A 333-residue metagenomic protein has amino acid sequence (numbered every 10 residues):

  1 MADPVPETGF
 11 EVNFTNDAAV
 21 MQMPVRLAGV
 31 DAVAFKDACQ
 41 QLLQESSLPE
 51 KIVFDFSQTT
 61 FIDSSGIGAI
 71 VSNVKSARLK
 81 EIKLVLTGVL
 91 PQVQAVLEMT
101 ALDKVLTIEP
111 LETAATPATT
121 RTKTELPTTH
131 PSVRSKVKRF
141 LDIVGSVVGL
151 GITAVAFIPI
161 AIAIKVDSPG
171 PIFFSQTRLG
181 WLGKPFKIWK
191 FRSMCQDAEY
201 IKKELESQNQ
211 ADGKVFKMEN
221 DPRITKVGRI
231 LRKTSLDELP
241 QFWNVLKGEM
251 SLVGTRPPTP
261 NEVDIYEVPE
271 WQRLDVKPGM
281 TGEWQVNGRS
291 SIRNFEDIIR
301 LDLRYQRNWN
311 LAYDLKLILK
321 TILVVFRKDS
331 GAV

Functional and structural regions predicted by a protein language model:
P6-D37, F56: STAS-typified acidic loop motif
Q40-D63: Short, glycine-/small-residue-enriched flexible loop/hinge segments at domain edges that mediate gating
V96-T120: Extended, hydrophilic extramembrane loops/domains of integral membrane proteins
E112-V147, I172, Q176, R289-L311: Glycine-rich flexible loop motifs, especially short His-Gly-Gly/GGXG/HXGH segments used as catalytic or interaction
S132-Y200, L317-V333: A hydrophobic, helix-centered structural microdomain
F174-P222, T281-I298: Short, glycine-rich, amphipathic interfacial segments at transmembrane boundaries or analogous
K214-K277, L317-V325: A short, structured surface patch at a secondary-structure boundary
W271-V333: C-terminal terminal-structure detector
